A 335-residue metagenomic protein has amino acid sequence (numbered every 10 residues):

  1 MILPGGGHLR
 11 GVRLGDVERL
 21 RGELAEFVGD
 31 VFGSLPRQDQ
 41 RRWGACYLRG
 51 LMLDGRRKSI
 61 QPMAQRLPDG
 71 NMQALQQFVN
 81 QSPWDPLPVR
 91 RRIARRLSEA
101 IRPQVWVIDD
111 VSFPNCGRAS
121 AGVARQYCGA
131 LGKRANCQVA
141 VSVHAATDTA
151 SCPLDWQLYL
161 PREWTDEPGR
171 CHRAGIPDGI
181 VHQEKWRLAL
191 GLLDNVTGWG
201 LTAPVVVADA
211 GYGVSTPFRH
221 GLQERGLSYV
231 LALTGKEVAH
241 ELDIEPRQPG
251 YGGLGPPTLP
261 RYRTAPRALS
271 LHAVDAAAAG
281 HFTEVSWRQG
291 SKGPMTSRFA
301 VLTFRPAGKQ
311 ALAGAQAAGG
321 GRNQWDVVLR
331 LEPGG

Functional and structural regions predicted by a protein language model:
L3-G6, G11-V207, G211-V238, E245 (+2 more regions): Conserved, well-structured functional cores that handle cations and Mg-NTP chemistry
A25, T149-A174, D178, V230-G235 (+1 more regions): An anionic, glycine-rich sequence signature occurring as long contiguous blocks
